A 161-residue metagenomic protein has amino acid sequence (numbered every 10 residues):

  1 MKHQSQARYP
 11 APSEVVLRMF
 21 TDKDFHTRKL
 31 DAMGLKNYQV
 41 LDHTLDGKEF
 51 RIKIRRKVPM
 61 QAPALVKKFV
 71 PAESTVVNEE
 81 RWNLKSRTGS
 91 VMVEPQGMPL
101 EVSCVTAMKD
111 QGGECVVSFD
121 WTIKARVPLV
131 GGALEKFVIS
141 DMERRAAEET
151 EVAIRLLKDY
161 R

Functional and structural regions predicted by a protein language model:
M1-M60, A64: Hydrophobic ligand-binding cavity/cleft-lining segments
K2-Q6, E49-K53, T75-V77, T88 (+2 more regions): Intrinsic-disorder/low-complexity, polar/charged segments enriched in Ser/Thr/Lys/Arg/Asp/Glu/Gln
S5-A7, Y38-D42, T75-W82, S103-D110: Hydrophobic/aromatic beta-strand elements that line small-molecule binding cavities or substrate pockets in beta-rich
R8-P12, R55-P59, N83, K109 (+1 more regions): Solvent-exposed residues in well-ordered beta-strands and their adjoining turns, especially edge/terminal strands
S13-E14, H43-R51, R81-R87, A107-V116: A short, structured loop/turn motif at beta-sheet edges
P59-K85: Helix-adjacent hinge/juxtasegments
V76-L84, G131-R161: A conserved amphipathic terminal alpha-helix motif
R81, S90-I139: Beta-strand/loop substructures that line and gate deep hydrophobic ligand-binding cavities in soluble
